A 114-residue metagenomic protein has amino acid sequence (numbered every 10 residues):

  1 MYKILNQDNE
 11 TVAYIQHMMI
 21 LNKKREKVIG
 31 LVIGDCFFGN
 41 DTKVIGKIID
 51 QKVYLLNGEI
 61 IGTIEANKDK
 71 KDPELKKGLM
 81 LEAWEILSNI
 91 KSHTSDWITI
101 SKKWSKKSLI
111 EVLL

Functional and structural regions predicted by a protein language model:
M1-E10, M18, K43, I49-L114: Long terminal segments
T11-V12, I29: Surface-exposed loop/turn elements that mediate protein-protein interactions on large endomembrane-trafficking
R25, N40-T42: A short, structured loop/turn motif at beta-sheet edges
